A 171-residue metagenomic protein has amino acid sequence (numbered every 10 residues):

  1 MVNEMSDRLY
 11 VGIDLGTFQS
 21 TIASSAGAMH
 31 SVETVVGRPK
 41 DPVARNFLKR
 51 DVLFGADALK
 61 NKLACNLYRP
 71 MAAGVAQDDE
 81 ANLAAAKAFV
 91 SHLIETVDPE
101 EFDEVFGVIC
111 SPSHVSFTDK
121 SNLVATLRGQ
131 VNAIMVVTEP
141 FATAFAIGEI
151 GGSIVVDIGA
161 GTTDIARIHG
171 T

Functional and structural regions predicted by a protein language model:
M1-T17, T21-N46, V52-I158, I168-T171: Nucleotide/phosphate-binding catalytic cleft detector across ATP-hydrolyzing and phosphate-transferring enzymes
G161: Short glycine-rich anion-binding loops that position phosphate/pyrophosphate groups of nucleotides and phosphorylated
D164-A166: A structural feature that tracks compact, well-ordered secondary-structure segments with a strong bias toward
